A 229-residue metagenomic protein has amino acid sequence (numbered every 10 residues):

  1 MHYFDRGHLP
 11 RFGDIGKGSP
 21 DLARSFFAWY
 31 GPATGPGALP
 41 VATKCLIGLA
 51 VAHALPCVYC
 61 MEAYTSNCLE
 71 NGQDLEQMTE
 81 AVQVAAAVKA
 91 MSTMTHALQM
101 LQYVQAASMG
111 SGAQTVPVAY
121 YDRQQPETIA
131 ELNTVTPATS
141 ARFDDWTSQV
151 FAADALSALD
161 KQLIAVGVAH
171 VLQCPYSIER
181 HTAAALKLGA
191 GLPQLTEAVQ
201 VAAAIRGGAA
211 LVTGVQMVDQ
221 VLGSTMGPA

Functional and structural regions predicted by a protein language model:
M1-A229: Hydrophobic alpha-helical segments
